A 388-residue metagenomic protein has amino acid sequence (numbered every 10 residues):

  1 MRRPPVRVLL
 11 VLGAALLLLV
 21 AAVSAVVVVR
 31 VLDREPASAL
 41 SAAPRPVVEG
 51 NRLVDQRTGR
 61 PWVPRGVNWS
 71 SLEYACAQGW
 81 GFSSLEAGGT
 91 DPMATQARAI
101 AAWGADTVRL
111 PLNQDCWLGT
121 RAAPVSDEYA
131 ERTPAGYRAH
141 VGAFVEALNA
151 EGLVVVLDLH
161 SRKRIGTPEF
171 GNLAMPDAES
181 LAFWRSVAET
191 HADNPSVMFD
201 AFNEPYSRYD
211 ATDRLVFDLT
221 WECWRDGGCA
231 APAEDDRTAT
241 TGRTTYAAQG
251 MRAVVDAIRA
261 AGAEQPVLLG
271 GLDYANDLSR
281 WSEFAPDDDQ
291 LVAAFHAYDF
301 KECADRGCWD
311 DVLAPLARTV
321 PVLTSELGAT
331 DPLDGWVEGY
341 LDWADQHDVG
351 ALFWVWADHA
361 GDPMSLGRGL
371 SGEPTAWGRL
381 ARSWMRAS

Functional and structural regions predicted by a protein language model:
R2-R30: Secretory targeting and sorting signals
V8-L10, V26-T107, P124-E128, S383-A387: N-terminal carbohydrate-binding accessory modules
R45-P46, Q78-G89, G171-M198, F202-H359 (+1 more regions): Extracellular glycoside hydrolase catalytic/binding regions
P61-R65, C76, Q96-E131, D287-F295 (+1 more regions): Long, low-complexity, intrinsically disordered polar/charged segments
S70-A75, D115-W117, R162, S207-R208 (+1 more regions): Active-site loop signature of alpha/beta-hydrolase-fold enzymes
F82-K163, D177-S180, A247-A261, D334-V349: Aromatic-lined substrate-binding rim segments of carbohydrate-active enzymes
L118-G119, I165-P168, D362-M364: A short acidic, helix-capping loop that chelates divalent metal ions and anchors anionic groups
